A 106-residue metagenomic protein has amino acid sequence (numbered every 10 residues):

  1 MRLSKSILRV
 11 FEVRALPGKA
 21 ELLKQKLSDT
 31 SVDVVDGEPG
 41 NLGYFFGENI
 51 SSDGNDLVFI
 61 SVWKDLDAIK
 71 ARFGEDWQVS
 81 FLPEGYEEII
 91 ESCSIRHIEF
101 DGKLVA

Functional and structural regions predicted by a protein language model:
M1-K5, F45-N55, F81-A106: Glycine-rich beta-strand-turn "strand-cap" elements at beta-sheet edges
S6-R14, V58-I60: Active-site-flanking beta-strand signature of metal-NTP-handling nucleotidyl enzymes and homologous cyclase-like
R14-L27: Short, surface-exposed ligand-recognition loops at beta-strand->loop->(often short) alpha-helix junctions that present
L16-G18, N49, K64-A68: Short coil/turn motifs at secondary-structure junctions
E21-L23, I69-A71, V105: Short acidic, gly/pro-rich beta-turn/loop elements at beta-sheet edges and active-site/ligand-binding grooves
K26-D29, E75: Residues within well-ordered alpha-helical secondary structure of globular protein domains
V32-V58: Short, glycine- and small/hydrophobic-rich beta-strand elements in well-ordered beta-sheets
D33-L42, V62-H97: An amphipathic, aromatic/His-enriched active-site/gating alpha helix that lines ligand/cofactor pockets
